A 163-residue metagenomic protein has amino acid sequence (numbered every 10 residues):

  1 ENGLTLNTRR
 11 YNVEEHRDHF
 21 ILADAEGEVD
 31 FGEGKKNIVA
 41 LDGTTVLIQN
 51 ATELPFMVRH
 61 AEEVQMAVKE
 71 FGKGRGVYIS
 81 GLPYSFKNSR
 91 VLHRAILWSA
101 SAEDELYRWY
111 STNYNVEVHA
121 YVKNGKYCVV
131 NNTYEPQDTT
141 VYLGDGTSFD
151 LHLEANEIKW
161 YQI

Functional and structural regions predicted by a protein language model:
E1-I163: A conserved amphipathic helix/loop scaffold that creates a polar/acidic microenvironment used either to coordinate
